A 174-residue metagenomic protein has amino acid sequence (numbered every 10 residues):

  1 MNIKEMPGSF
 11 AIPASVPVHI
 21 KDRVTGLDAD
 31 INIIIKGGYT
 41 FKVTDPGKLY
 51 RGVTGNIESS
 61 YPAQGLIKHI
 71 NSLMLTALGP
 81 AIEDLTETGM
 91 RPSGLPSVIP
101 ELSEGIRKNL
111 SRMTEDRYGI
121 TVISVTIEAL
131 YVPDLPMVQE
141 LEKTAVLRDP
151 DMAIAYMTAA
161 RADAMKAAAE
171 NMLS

Functional and structural regions predicted by a protein language model:
M1-Y118: Amphipathic, interface-forming alpha-helical segments with heptad-repeat character
T25-L27, R112, V122, P133 (+1 more regions): Short, functionally important structural connectors and interaction interfaces within domains
V43, A129, A168-A169: Generic short alpha-helical hydrophobic face used as a protein-protein interaction/packing hotspot
P46, Y131-V132: Conserved nucleotide-binding/hydrolysis micro-motifs of P-loop NTPases
V53-I57, D84, T88, P92 (+3 more regions): General "foldedness" signal
R117-V122, A159: Active-site lining segments that contact anionic ligands and/or coordinate catalytic metals
I120-L130: Long, charged, glycine-rich C-terminal linkers/tails
P133-S174: Assembly-interface segments of oligomeric complexes
